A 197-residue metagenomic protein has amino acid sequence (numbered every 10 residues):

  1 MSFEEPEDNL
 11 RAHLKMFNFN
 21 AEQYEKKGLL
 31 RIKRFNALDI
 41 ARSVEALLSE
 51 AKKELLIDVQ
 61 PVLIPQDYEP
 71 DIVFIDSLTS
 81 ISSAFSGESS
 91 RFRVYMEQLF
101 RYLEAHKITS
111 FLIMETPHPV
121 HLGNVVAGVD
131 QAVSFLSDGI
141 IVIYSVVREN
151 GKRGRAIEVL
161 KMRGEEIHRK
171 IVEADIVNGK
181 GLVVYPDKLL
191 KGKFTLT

Functional and structural regions predicted by a protein language model:
M1-S83: Conserved inter-motif catalytic segment of the P-loop NTP-binding fold
E4-N9, K27, E50-E54, S90-Q98 (+4 more regions): Charged, alpha-helix-enriched surfaces in structured cytosolic catalytic cores of large nucleotide-utilizing machines
K33-F35, I113, Y185-D187: Conserved beta-strand termini and adjacent loop/short-helix elements that scaffold enzyme active sites in alpha/beta
A37-S43, E149-N150, L182, L190-G192: A short acidic, often aromatic-flanked loop/helix-cap motif at beta-alpha or helix-coil junctions that lines enzyme
A46-L136, I140: P-loop NTPase motor core
E50-A51, L55, V62-E69, K170-T197: NTP-binding/hydrolysis catalytic cores, primarily Walker-type P-loop NTPases
L78-F92, R148-G164, D187-T197: Amphipathic, soluble alpha/beta structural segments
I108-G181: Phosphate-binding/switch region of NTP-binding enzymes
